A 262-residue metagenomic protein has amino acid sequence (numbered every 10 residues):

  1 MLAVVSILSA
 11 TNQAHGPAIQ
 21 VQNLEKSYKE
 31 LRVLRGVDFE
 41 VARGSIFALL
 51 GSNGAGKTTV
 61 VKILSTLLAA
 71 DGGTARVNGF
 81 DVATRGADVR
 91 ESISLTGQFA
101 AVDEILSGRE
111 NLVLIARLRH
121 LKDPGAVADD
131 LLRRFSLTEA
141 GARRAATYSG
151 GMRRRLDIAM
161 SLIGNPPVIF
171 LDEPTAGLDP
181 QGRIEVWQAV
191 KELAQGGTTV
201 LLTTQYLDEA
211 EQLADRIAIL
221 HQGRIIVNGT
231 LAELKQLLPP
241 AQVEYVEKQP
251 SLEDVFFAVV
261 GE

Functional and structural regions predicted by a protein language model:
M1-E25, E262: ABC-family P-loop ATPase nucleotide-binding domain
A3-S6, K62, K248: Intrinsic disorder/low-complexity segments
V5-S6, Q22, L34, D38 (+3 more regions): N-terminal non-cleavable signal-anchor helices
G16-I19, K26-L202, L207-H221, I226-V227: ABC transporter nucleotide-binding domains
R143, G261-E262: Short, intrinsically disordered, low-complexity terminal/loop segments
R224-K248, L252: Conserved beta-strand-loop-alpha-helix hinge in the C-terminal portion of ABC ATPase nucleotide-binding domains
F256: Residue-level signature of catalytic and energy-coupling elements of molecular machines, predominantly ATP/GTP-dependent
